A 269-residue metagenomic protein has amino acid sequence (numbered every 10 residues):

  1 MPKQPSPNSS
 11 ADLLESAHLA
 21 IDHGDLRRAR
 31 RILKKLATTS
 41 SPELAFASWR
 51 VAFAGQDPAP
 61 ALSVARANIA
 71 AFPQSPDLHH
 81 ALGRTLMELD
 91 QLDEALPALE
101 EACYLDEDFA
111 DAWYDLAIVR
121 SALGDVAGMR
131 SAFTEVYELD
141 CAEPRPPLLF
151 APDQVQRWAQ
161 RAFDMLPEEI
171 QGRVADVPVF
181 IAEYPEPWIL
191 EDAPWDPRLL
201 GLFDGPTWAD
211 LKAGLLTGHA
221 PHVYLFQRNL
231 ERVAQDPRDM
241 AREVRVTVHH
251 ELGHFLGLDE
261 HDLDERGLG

Functional and structural regions predicted by a protein language model:
E15, A47-S48, A81, D115: Canonical tetratricopeptide repeat
T38-T39, A71, L105, A122 (+1 more regions): Structural marker of alpha-solenoid helical repeat scaffolds
L202-R245, F255-G269: Active-site scaffold of zinc-dependent metalloenzymes
